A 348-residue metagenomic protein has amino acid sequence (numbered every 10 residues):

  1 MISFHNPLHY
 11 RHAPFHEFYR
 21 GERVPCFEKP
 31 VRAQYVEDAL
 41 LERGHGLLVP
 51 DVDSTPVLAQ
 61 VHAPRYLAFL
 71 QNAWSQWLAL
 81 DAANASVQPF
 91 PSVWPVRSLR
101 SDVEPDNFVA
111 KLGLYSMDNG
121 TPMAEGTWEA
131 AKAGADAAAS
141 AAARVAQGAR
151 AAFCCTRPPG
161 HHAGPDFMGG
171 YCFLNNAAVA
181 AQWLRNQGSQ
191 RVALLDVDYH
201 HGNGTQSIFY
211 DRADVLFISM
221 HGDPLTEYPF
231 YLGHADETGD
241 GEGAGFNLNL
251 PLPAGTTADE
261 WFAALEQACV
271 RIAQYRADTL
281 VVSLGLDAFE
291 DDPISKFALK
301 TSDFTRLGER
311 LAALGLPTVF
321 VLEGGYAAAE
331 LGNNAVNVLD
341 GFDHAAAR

Functional and structural regions predicted by a protein language model:
M1-L195, H200-R348: HDAC/HDAC-like amidohydrolase catalytic core signature
